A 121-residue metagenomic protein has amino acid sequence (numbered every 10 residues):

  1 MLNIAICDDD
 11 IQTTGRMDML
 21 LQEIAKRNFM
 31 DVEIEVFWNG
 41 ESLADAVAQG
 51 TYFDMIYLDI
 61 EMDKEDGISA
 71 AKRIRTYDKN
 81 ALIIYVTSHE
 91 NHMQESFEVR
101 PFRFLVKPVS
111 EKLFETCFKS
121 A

Functional and structural regions predicted by a protein language model:
M1-N3: Non-catalytic signal-transmission and effector/linker regions of two-component phosphorelay proteins
D8-D10, S88: Acidic di-acidic motifs
D10-E35: Two-component/phosphorelay signaling modules centered on CheY-like receiver
M19, E23, D45, K72 (+1 more regions): Short, well-ordered alpha-helices that flank and scaffold nucleotide-derived cofactor binding pockets
V36-M55: Acidic, metal-coordinating helix/loop segments flanking the phosphotransfer/catalytic sites of two-component signaling
F53-A121: CheY-like receiver
